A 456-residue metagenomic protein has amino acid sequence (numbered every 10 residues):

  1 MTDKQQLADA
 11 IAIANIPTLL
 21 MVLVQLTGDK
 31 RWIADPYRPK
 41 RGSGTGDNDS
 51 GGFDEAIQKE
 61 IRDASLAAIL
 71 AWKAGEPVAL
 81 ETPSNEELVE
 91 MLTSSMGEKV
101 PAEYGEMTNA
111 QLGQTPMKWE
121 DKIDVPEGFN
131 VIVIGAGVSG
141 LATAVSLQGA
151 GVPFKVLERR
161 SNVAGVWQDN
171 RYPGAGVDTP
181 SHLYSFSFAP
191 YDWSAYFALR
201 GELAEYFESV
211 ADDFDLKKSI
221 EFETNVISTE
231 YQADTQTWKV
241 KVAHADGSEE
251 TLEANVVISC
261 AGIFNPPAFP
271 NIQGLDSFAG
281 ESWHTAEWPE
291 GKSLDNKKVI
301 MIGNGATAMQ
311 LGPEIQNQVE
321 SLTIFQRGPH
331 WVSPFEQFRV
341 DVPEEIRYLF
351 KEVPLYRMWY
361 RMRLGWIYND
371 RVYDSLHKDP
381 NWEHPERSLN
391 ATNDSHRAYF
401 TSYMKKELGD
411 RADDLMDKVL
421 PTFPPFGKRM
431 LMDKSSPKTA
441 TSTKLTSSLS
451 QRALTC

Functional and structural regions predicted by a protein language model:
M1-F129, A268-A286: Extreme N-terminal leader/targeting segments of oxidoreductases
D54-Y104, A195-F264, F400: Feature captures the FAD/FMN-dependent oxidoreductase FAD-binding
G105-K118, I123-E127, A391-S442: Alpha/beta-hydrolase fold catalytic core
D121-G128, V133-G149, P153-V163, Q168 (+2 more regions): Rossmann-like dinucleotide-binding core of oxidoreductases
L141-G165, Y172-D178, Y196-Y206, V210-D212 (+1 more regions): N-terminal cofactor/phosphate-binding cores enriched in small/glycine residues, especially glycine-rich loops such as
R171-Y196, G201-E202, P343-R357: N-terminal glycine-rich dinucleotide-binding loop that anchors FAD/FMN and/or NAD(P) in oxidoreductases
Y191-S209, E221, S388-H396, F423-K434: Short beta-strand to alpha-helix junction loop
S447-C456: Glycine/threonine-rich phosphate-binding loop and adjacent beta-strand/alpha-helix elements that clamp
